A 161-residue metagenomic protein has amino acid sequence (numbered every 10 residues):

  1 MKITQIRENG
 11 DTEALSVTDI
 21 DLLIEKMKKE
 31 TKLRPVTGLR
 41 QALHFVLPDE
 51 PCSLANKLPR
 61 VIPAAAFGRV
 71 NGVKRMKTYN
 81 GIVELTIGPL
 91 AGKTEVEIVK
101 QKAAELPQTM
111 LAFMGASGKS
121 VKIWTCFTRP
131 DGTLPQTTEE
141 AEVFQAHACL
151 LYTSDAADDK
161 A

Functional and structural regions predicted by a protein language model:
M1-K119, T128-H147: Signature for HUH/AEP ssDNA processing cores
W124-C126: Short hydrophobic/aromatic beta-strand micro-patches that form the beta-sheet surface supporting nucleotide- or nucleic
Y152-A161: Single conserved hydrophobic/aromatic residue that forms the stacking wall/gate of nucleotide- or nucleobase-binding
